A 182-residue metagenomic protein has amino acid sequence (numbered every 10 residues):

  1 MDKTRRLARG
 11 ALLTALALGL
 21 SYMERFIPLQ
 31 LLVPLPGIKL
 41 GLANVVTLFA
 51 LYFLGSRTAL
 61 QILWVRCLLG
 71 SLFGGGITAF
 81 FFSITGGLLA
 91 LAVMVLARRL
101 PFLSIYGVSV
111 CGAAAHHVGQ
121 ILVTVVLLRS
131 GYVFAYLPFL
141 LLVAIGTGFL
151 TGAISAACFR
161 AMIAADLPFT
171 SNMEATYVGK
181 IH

Functional and structural regions predicted by a protein language model:
M1-F49: Hydrophobic transmembrane alpha-helices
M1-R5, R57, R99: Positively charged n-region of N-terminal signal peptides that target proteins for export
L7-L12, V45, L60-W64, F80-T85 (+2 more regions): Hydrophobic alpha-helical transmembrane segments
A17-S21, T47, A90, M94 (+5 more regions): Alpha-helical transmembrane segments of multipass membrane proteins
S21-L40, V65-V95, I105, V125-L137: Interfacial aromatic-anchored transmembrane helix boundaries in multi-pass membrane proteins
I27, L42, T47, L69 (+2 more regions): Hydrophobic side chains within alpha-helical segments
P34-P36, G76-F81, R99-H182: Membrane-embedded alpha-helical hairpins and interfacial helices in multi-pass inner-membrane proteins
L40-S56, V93-R98: Generic transmembrane alpha-helix motif of multi-pass integral membrane proteins
